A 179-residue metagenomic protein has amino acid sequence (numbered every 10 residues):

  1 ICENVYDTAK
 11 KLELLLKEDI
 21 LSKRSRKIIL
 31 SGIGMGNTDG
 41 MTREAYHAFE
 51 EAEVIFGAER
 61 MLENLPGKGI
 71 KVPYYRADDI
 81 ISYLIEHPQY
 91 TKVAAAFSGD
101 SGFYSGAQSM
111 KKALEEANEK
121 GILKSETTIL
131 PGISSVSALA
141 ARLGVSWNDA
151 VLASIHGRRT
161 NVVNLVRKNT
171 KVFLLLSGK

Functional and structural regions predicted by a protein language model:
I1-C2, Y6, K10-T128, S137 (+1 more regions): Class I S-adenosyl-L-methionine
I1-E3, N161-K179: Conserved anion/nucleotide-ligand pocket segment
G32, S154, L176: Pocket-edge structural micro-motifs
G57, P131, S177: A conserved hydrophobic position in a structured secondary element of the catalytic/binding core that shapes
V93-A96, V145-H156, F173: A polyampholytic, Gly/Pro-enriched intrinsically disordered region
A107, I133-A140, N169-V172, K179: Hydrophobic, well-ordered secondary-structure segments
E119-K120, L143-W147, N164-K171: Acidic/polar active-site rim loop that often engages polyanionic ligands
T128-S154: Long, charge-dense
